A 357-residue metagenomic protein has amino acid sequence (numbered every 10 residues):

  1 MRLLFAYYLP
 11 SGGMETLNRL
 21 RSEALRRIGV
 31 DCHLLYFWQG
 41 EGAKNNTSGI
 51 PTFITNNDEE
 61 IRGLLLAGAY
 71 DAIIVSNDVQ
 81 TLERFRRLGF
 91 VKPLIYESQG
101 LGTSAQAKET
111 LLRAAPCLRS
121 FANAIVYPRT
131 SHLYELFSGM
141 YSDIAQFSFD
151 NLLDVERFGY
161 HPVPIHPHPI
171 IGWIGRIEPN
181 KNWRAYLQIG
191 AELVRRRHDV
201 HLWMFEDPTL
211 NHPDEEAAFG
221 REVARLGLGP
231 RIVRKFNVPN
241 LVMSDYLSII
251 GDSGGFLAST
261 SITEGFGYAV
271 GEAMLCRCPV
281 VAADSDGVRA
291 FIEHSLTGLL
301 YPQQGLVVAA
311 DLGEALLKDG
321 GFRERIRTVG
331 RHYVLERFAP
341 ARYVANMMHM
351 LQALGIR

Functional and structural regions predicted by a protein language model:
A6, P162-K181, L187-V194, L202-W203: Conserved donor-binding/catalytic core segment of Leloir-type glycosyltransferases
A72-I74, R87-Q106, V126: Active-site proximal beta-strand in glycosyltransferases
A105-Q146, L153-R157: A short, active-site helix/loop in glycosyltransferases that binds the activated sugar's phosphate group
E216-S244, I249: Nucleotide-activated donor-binding/catalytic signature segment of Leloir-type glycosyltransferases, i.e., the conserved
F256, P279-A282: Short hydrophobic beta-strand element within catalytic cores of glycosyltransferases and related nucleotide-activated
I262: Aromatic "clamp/platform" in nucleotide-sugar-dependent glycosyltransferases that forms part of the donor/acceptor
H294-S295, L299-V307, A315-G320: Conserved acidic donor-binding segment of nucleotide-sugar-dependent glycosyltransferases
V308, A315, F322-H349: A short, well-ordered alpha-helix in the C-terminal region of glycosyltransferases
